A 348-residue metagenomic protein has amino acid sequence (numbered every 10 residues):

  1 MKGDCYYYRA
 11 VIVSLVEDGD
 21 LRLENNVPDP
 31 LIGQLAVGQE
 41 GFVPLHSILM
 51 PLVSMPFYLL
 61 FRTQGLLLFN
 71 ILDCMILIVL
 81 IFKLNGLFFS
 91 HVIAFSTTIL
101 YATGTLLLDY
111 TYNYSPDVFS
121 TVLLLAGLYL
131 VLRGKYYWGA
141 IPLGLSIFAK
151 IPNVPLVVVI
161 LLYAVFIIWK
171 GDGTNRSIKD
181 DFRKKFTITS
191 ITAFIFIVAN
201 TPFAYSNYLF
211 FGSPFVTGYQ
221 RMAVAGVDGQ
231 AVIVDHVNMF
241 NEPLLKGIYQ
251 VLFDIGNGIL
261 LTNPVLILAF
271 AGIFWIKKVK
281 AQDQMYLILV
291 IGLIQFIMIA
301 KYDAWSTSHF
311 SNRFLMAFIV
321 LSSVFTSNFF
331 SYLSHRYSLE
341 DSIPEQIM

Functional and structural regions predicted by a protein language model:
V43-M55, L59-V79, Y110-Y114, I255 (+1 more regions): Loop-to-helix entry region of an early transmembrane alpha helix in multi-pass inner-membrane enzymes
G65-F89, T121-V122, A126, F274: Transmembrane-helix motifs of polytopic, lipid-linked glycan transferases
L80-K83, I99-T103, F119-G139, L143 (+2 more regions): Specific aromatic-rich, kink-prone transmembrane helix
Y101, A164, I197, V279-Y302: Transmembrane alpha-helix segments characteristic of polytopic inner-membrane glycan-assembly/cell-envelope
D109-F119, L209, G258, S311: Short acidic/glycine- and proline-prone juxtamembrane loop motifs at membrane-interface regions of multi-pass membrane
V159, T187-G272, I288, G292-I299: Membrane-lumen/periplasm interface segments of specific transmembrane helices in polyprenyl phosphate-linked
G171-I191, A271-V290, L339-D341: Membrane-interface helix-loop-helix junctions at transmembrane boundaries of multi-pass membrane enzymes, predominantly
L260-Q282, L289, S323-F329, S334: Hydrophobic, aromatic-rich transmembrane alpha-helices and their immediate juxtamembrane boundary segments
